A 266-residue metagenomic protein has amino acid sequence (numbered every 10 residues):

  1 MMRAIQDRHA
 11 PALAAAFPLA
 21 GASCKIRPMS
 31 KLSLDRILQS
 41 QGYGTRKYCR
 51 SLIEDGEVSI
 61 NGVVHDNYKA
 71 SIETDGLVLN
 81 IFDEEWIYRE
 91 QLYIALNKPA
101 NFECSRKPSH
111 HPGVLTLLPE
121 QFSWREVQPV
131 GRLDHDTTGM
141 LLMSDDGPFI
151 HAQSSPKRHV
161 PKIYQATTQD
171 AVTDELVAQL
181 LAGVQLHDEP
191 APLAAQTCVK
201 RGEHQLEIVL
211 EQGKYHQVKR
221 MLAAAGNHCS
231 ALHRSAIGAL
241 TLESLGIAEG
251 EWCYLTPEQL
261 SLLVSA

Functional and structural regions predicted by a protein language model:
R3-A4: N-terminal, intrinsically disordered charge-dense segments
M29-A266: Basic, flexible Lys/Arg- and Gly-enriched helix-loop patches that mediate nucleic-acid binding at interfaces with rRNA
